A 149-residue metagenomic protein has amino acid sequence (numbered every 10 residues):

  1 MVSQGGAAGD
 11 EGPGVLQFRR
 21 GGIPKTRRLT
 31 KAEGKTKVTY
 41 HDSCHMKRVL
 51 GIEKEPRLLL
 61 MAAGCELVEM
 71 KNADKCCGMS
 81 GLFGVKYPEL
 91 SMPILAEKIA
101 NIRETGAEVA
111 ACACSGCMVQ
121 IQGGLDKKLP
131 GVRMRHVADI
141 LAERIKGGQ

Functional and structural regions predicted by a protein language model:
M1-Q149: Iron-sulfur cluster-binding electron-transfer modules in prokaryotic oxidoreductases
